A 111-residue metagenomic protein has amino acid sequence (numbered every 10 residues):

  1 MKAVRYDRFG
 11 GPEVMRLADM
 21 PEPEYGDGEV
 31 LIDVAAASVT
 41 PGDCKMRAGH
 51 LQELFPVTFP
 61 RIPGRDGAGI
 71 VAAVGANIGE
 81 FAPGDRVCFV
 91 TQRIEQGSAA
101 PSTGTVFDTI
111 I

Functional and structural regions predicted by a protein language model:
M1-K2: Extreme N-terminal starter segment of soluble prokaryotic enzymes
G10-M15, P41-G42: Short N-terminal binding/cap micro-motifs at the start of the first secondary-structure element
D19-P21, I111: Generic structural detector for well-ordered beta-strands
P21-V39, L51-I94: Glycine-rich beta-strand-centered segment in the early N-terminal region that forms part of a ligand/cofactor-binding
G42-A48: Cytochrome P450 core scaffold surrounding the K-helix E-X-X-R motif and the conserved "meander" helix-loop region
I94-I110: Short, Lys/Arg- and Gly-enriched loop/turn segments at beta-strand edges
